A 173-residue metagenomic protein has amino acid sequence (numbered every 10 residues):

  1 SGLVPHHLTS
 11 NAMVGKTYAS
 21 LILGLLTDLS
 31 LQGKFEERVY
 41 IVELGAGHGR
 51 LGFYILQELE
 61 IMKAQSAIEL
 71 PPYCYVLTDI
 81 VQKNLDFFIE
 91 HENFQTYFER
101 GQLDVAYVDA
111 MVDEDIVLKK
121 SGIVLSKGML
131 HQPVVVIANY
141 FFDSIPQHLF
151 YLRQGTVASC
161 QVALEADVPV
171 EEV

Functional and structural regions predicted by a protein language model:
S1-V42, H48-P133, I145, F150 (+1 more regions): Rossmann-like AdoMet
A138-V173: A mobile, often basic/glycine-rich helix-loop segment that functions as the active-site lid/recognition loop
